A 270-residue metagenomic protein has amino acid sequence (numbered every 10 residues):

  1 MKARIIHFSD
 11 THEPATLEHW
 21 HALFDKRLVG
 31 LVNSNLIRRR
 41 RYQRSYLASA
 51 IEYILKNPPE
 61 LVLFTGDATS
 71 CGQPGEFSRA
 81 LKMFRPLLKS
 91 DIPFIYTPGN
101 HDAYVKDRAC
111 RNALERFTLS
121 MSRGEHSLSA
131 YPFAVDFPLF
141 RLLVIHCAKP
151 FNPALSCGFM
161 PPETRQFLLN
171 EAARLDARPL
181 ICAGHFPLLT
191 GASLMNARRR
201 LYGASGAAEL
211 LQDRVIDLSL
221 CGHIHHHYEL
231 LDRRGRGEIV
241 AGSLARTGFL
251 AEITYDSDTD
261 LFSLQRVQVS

Functional and structural regions predicted by a protein language model:
M1-F77: N-terminal active-site segment of His-dependent metallophosphoesterases
M1-I6, S49-K56, R85-P86, G124-D136 (+1 more regions): Short amphipathic alpha-helices and their capping/turn segments at secondary-structure boundaries
K2, D213, H227-S270: Binuclear metal-dependent phosphoesterase catalytic core
K2-A15, N33, L139-P150, I181-A183 (+2 more regions): Active-site-proximal beta-strand elements of phosphoester/diester hydrolases
D10, V62, D67, A80 (+7 more regions): Divalent metal-coordination and catalytic microenvironments
H12-T16, S70-Q73, P98-R108, P150-L155 (+3 more regions): Active-site environment of divalent metal-dependent phosphoester hydrolases
L55-E60, R141-L143, L155-G237: His/acidic metal-ligating clusters that form di-metal
R79-F167, G206, L210, R233-L244 (+1 more regions): Extended active-site neighborhood of metal-dependent phosphoesterases/phosphodiesterases
